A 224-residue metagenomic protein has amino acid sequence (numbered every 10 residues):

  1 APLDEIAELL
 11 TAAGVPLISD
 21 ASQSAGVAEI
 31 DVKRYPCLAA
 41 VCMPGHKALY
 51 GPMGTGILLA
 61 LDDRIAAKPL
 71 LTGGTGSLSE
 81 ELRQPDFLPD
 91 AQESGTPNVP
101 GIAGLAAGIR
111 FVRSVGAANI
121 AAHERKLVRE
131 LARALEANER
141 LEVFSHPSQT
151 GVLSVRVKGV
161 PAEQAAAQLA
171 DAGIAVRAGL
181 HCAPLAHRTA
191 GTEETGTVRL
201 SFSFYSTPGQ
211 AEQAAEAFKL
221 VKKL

Functional and structural regions predicted by a protein language model:
A1-A13, G26-D31, G209: Active-site core of PLP-dependent enzymes with the aminotransferase class I/II
A12-P16, L38: A short helix->loop->beta-strand "cap" motif at the edges of active sites that frequently abuts
Y35-E80: Active-site PLP attachment segment
G76-Q92: The feature captures the short pre-catalytic strand/loop hairpin that immediately precedes and shapes the active-site
L88-L131, L224: Structural signature of PLP-dependent enzymes
R125, R140-P184, R188-A190: Conserved PLP-binding catalytic core of the aspartate aminotransferase-like
D171-A175, H187-L224: PLP-dependent enzyme catalytic core of the Aspartate aminotransferase-like
